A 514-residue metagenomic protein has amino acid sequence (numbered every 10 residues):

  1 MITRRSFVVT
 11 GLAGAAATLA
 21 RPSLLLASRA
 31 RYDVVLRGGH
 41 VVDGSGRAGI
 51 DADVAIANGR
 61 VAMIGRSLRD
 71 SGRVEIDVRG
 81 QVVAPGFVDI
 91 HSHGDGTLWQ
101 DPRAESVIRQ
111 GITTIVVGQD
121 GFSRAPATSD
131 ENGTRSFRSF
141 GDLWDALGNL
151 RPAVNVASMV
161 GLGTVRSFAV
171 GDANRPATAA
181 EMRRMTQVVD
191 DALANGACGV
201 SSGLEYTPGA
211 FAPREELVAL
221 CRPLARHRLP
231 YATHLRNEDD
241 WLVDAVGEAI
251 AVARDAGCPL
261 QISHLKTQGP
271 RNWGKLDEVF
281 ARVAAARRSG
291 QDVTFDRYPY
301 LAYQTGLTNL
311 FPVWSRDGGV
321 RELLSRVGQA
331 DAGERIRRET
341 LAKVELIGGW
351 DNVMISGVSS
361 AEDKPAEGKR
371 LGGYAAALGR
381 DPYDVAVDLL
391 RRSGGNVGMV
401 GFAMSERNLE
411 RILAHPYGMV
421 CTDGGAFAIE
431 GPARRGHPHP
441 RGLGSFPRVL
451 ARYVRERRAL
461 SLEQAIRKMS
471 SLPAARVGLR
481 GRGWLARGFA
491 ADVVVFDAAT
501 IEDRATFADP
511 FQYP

Functional and structural regions predicted by a protein language model:
M1-G14: N-terminal secretory signal peptides and thylakoid transit peptides that target proteins across membranes
L24, S28-V34, V41-G86, D503-T506: Histidine-rich, glycine-flanked metal-binding segment
R31-G38, R69-V117: Replace "His-x-His-based motif
G39, G59, G80, G111 (+9 more regions): Divalent metal-coordination and catalytic microenvironments
G39, R326, R411-Y417, T422-D423 (+1 more regions): C-terminal cap of metal-dependent C-N hydrolases
G96-R124, S129-M159, A177-N195, V218-R226: Alpha-helical scaffold segments that flank or form the walls of functional sites
L147, A153-N155, M159-A179, M185-Y206 (+3 more regions): Active-site neighborhoods of metal-dependent hydrolases
D191-A249: Divalent metal-binding pocket/active-site signature
